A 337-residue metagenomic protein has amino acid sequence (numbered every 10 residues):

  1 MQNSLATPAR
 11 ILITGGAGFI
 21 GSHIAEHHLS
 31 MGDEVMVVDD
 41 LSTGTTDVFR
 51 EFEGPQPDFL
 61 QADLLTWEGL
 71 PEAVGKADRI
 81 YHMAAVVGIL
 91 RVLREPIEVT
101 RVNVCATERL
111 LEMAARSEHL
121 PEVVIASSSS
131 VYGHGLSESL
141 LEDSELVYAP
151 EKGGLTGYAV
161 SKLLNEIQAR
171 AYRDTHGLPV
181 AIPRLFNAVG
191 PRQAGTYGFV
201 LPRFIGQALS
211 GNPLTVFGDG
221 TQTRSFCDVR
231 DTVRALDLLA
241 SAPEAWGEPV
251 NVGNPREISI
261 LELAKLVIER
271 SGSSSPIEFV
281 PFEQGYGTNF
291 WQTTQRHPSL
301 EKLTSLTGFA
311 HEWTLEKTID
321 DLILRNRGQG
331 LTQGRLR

Functional and structural regions predicted by a protein language model:
M1-F186: N-terminal Rossmann-like NAD(P)+-binding domain of SDR-like oxidoreductases, especially those catalyzing
Q2-S4, R10, D33, T314-R337: Amphipathic terminal alpha-helices
P55, E142-A149, G177, F204-V216 (+2 more regions): A short C-terminal helix-loop "cap" of Rossmann-like NAD(P)-dependent dehydrogenase/epimerase domains
L65, R94, V102-C105, T156 (+7 more regions): Residue-level signal for the nucleotide or nucleotide-sugar donor/cofactor binding architecture
L136, L163, A188-P202, N212 (+6 more regions): Glycine/proline-rich active-site loop of Rossmann-fold NAD(P)-dependent oxidoreductases
D219, P249-V250, L261-A264, G272-Q295 (+1 more regions): C-terminal "lid/loop" region of Rossmann-like NAD(P)-dependent oxidoreductases
V229, Q284-A310, K317: Conserved C-terminal active-site "lid" loop/helix of NAD(P)H-dependent oxidoreductases that clamps the redox cofactor
T232, L236, V252, L263 (+2 more regions): Non-catalytic, hydrophobic alpha-helical segments
